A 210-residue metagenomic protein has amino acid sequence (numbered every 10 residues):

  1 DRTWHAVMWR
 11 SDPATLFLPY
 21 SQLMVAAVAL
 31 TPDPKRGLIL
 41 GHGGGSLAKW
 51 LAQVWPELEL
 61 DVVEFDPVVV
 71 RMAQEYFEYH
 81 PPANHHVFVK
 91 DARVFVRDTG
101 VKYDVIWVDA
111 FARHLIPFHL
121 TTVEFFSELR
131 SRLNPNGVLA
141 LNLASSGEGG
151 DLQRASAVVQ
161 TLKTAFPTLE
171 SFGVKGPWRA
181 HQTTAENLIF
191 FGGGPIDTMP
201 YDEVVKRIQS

Functional and structural regions predicted by a protein language model:
D1-A6, A14, E170-S210: Soluble small-group transferase modules, centered on the S-adenosyl donor enzyme superfamily
W9: Glycine-rich catalytic cores of cysteine/serine-nucleophile enzymes that process amide/ester linkages in cell-envelope
T15-A140, E148-V158, A165: The AdoMet/dcAdoMet-binding core of the Class I SAM-like
A157-T161, A185-L188: Alpha-helical scaffold elements adjacent to nucleotide-binding pockets in ATP/GTP-utilizing enzyme cores
